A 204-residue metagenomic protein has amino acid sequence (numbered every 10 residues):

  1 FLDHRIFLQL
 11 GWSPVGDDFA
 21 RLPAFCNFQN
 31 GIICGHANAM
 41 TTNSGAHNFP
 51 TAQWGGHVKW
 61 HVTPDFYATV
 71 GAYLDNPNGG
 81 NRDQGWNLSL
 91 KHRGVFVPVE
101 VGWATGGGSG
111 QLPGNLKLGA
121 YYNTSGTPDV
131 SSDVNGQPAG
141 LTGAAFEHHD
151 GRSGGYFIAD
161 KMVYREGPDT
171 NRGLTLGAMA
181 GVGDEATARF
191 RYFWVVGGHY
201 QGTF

Functional and structural regions predicted by a protein language model:
F1, L10, G56-W60, V99-T105 (+2 more regions): Residues on the lipid-exposed face of transmembrane beta-strands in outer-membrane beta-barrel proteins
F1-R5, D65, G106-N115, Y164-L174 (+1 more regions): Short loop/turn motifs that connect adjacent beta-strands in outer-membrane beta-barrel proteins
D3-V97, L141: Surface-exposed coil loops of outer-membrane beta-barrel proteins
L8-P14, A68-L74, L116-Y122, L174-V182 (+1 more regions): Transmembrane beta-barrel strands of outer-membrane/channel proteins
R21-C26, G80-G85, T127-N135, A188-Y192: Outer-membrane beta-barrel translocator domains and adjoining extracellular loop/strand segments of Gram-negative
P50-W54, R93-V97, G151-F157, A188-W194: Residues that define the transmembrane beta-barrel architecture of outer-membrane proteins
E100-G167: Membrane-embedded translocation segments of transport machinery
L176-F204: C-terminal structural cap/anchor segments
